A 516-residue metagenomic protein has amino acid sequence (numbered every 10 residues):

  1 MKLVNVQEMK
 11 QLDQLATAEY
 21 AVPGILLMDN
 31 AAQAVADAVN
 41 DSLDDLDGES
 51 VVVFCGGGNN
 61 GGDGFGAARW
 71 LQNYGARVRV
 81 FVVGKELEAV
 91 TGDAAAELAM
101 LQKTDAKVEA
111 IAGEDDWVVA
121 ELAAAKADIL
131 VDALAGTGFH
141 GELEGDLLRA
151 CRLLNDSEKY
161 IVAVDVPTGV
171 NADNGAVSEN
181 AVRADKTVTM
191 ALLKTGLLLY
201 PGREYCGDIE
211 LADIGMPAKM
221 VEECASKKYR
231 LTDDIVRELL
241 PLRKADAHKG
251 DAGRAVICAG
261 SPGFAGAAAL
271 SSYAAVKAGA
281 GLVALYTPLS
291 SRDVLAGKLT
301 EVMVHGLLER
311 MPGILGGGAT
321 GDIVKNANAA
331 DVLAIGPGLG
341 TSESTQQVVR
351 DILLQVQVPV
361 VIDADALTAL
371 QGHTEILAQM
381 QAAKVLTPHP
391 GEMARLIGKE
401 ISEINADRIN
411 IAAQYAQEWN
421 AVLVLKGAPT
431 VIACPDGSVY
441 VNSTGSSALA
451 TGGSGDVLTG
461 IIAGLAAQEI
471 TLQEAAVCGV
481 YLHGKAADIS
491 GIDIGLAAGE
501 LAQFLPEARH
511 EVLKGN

Functional and structural regions predicted by a protein language model:
M1-G84, V90-T91, A95, L197-P359 (+3 more regions): Small-residue (G/A/S/T)-rich helix-start motifs and N-terminal tracts that mark the onset
D37-L134, E142-V164: Nucleotide and nucleotide-moiety/phosphate-recognizing core
G113-W117, V166-A172, T195, A366-L370: Short acidic loop-to-helix transition motifs that present clustered carboxylates
V118, A125-E142, L333-G340, Q417 (+1 more regions): Glycine-rich phosphate-binding loop
A124-I129, L134-S226: Internal gly/pro-rich beta-alpha loop/helix module that stabilizes soluble enzyme cofactors or their anionic handles
